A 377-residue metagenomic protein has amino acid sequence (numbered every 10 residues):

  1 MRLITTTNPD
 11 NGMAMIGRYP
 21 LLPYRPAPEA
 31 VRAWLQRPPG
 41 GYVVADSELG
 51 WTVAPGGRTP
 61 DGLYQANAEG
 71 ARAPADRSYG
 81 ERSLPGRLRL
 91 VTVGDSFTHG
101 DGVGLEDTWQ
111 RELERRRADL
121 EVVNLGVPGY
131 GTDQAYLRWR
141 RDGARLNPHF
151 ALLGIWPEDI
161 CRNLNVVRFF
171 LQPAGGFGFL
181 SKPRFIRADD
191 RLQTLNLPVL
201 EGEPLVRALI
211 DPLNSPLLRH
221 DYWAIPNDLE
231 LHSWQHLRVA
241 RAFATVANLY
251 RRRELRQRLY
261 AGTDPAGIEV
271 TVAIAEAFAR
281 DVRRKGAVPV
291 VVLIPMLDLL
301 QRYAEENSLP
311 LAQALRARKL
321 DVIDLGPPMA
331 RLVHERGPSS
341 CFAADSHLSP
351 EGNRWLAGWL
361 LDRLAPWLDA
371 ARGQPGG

Functional and structural regions predicted by a protein language model:
M1, D321, F342-G377: Histidine-centered active-site loop/cap adjacent to the catalytic His in serine esterases/O-acetyl transfer systems
T5-R117, W139, W223-R256, L309 (+1 more regions): Membrane/wall-proximal cationic-aromatic binding patches
R72, R89-V91, F97-A188, Q193-T194 (+1 more regions): Conserved SGNH/GDSL esterase-like catalytic core that processes O-acyl groups on lipids and polysaccharides
D76-R77, A135-G143, A273-E276, N307-S308: Alpha-helical scaffolding within the catalytic cores of extracellular/periplasmic polymer-degrading hydrolases
D95, A135, A151, V282 (+3 more regions): Generic structural signal for small/hydrophobic residues in well-ordered secondary structure, especially within
S96-G100, N124-L125, D264-I268, F342-S346: Second-shell loop/turn segments in exported
T132, Y136, I268, V272 (+1 more regions): Short, amphipathic alpha-helical "lid/cap" segments that border enzyme active or binding sites
P157-L315, L320, L325-P338: Serine-dependent acyl-ester chemistry module
